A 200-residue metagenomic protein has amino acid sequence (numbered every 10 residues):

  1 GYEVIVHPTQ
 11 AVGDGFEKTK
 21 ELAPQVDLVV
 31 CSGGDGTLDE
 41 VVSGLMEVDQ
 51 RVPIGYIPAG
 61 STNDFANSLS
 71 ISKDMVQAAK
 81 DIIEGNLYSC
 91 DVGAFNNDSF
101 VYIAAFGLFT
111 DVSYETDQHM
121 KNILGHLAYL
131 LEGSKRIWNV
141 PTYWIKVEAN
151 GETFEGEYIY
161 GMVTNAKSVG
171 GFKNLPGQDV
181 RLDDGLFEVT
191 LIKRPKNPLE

Functional and structural regions predicted by a protein language model:
G1-S32, G44, Q77: ATP/NTP phosphate-donor binding region
V4, E84-G85, G133-V140, D183-E200: Catalytic phosphate-donor-binding core of small-molecule kinases
H7-T9, E47-V163: Catalytic core of DAGKc-family lipid kinases
E21, M46-E47, D117-Q118, G177-V180: Short, solvent-exposed amphipathic alpha-helical segments in soluble enzyme and RNA/protein-processing domains
V29-E40, I54: Glycine-rich N-terminal segment of FAD-binding domains in flavoprotein oxidoreductases, spanning the beta-loop-helix
T37-D49: Short Gly/Thr/Asp-enriched flexible loops that form oxyanion-binding sites at enzyme active sites
E40-V42, A66-N67, F172-K173: Short glycine-/acidic-enriched loop or helix-start segments at secondary-structure transitions that form or flank
N150-E152, E157-E200: Internal anion-binding site segments
